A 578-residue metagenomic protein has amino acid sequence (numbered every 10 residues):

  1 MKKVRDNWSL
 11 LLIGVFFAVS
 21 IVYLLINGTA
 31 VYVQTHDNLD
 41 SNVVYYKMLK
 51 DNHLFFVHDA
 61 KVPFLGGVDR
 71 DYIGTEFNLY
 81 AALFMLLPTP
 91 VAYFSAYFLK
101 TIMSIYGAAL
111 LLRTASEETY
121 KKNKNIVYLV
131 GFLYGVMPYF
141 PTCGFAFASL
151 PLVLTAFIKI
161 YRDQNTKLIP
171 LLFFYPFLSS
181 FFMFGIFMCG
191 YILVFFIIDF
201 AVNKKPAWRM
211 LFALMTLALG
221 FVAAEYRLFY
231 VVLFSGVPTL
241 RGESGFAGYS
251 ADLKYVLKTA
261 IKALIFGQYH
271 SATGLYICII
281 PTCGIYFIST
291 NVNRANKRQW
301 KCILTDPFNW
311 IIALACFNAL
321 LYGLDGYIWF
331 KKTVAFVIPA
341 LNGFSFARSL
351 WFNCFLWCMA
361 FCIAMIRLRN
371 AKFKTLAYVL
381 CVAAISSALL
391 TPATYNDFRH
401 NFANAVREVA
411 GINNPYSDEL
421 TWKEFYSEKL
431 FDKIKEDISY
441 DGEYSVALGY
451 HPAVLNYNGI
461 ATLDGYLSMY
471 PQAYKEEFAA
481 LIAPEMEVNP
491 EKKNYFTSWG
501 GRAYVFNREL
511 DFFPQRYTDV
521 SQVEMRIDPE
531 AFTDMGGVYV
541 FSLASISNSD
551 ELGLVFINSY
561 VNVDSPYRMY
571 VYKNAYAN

Functional and structural regions predicted by a protein language model:
M1-Y23: Start-transfer (signal-anchor) and selected internal transmembrane alpha helices of multi-pass inner/ER membrane
F16-S104, C143-G144, E477: Membrane-interface coil-to-helix junctions
F94, M137-G144, I303-I311, C316-A364: Membrane-helix boundary/interfacial segments in multi-pass membrane proteins
I105-A115, K122-Y161, N165-A201, F212-V231: Membrane-embedded helix bundles of polyisoprenyl
N125, F308, M365-D397: Signature aromatic-anchored transmembrane alpha helix within multi-pass, membrane-resident enzymes that catalyze glycan
E225-V292, A347: Periplasmic/ER-lumenal interhelical loops and adjacent helix-loop junctions in multi-pass membrane proteins
L275-C316, A360, A364: Hydrophobic, aromatic-rich transmembrane alpha-helices and their immediate juxtamembrane boundary segments
Y395-N578: Extracytoplasmic
